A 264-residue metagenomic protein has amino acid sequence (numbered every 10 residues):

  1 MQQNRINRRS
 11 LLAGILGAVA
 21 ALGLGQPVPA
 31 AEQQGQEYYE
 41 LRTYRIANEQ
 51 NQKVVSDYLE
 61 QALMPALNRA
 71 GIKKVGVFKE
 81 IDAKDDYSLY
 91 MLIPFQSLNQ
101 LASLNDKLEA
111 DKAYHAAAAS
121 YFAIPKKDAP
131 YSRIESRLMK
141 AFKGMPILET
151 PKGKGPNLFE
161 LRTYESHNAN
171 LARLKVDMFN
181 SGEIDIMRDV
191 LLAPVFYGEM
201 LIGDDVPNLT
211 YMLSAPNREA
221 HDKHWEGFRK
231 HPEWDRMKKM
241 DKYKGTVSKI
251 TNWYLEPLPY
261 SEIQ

Functional and structural regions predicted by a protein language model:
M1-V19: N-terminal secretory signal peptides and thylakoid transit peptides that target proteins across membranes
G23-A31, K143-T150: A short, compositionally biased domain-edge/stem linker segment
L24-Q34, M64-Y90, Q96, S181-T210 (+1 more regions): Short, glycine- and small/hydrophobic-rich beta-strand elements in well-ordered beta-sheets
Q26-E49: C-terminal segment of N-terminal export signals and the immediately downstream linker at the start of the mature
E37-L41, S88-Y90, N157-L161, N208-T210 (+1 more regions): Intrinsic-disorder/low-complexity, polar/charged segments enriched in Ser/Thr/Lys/Arg/Asp/Glu/Gln
Y44-V55, Q61-R69, K74-P151, N168-N170 (+2 more regions): Hydrophobic, ordered structural segments
R45, M139-R218: Surface-exposed interaction/gating patches
